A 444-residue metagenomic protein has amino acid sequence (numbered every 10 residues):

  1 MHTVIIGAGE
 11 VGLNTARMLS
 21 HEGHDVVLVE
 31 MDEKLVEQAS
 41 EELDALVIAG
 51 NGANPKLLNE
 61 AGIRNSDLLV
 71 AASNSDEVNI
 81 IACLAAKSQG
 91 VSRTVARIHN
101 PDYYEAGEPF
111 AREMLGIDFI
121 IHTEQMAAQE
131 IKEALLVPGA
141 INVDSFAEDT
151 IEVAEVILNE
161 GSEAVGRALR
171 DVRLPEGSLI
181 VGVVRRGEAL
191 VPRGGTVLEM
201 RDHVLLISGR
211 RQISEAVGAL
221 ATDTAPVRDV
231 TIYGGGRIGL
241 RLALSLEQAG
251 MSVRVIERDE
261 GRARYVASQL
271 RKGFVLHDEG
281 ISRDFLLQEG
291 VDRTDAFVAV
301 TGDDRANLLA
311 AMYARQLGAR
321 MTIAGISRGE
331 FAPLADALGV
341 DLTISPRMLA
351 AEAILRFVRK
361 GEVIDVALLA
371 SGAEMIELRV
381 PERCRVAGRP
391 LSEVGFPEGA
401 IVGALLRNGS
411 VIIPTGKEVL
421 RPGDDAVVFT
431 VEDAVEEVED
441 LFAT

Functional and structural regions predicted by a protein language model:
M1-T444: Cytosolic regulatory regions of ion transport systems
